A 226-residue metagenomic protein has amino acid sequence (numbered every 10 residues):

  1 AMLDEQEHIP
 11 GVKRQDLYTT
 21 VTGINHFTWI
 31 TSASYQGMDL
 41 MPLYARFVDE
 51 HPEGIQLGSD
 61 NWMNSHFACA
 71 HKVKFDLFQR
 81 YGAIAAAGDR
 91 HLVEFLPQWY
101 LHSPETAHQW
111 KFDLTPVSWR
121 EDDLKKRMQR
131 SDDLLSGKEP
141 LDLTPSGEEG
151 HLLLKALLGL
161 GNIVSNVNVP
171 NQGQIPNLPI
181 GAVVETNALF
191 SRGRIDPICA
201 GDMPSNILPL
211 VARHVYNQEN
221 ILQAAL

Functional and structural regions predicted by a protein language model:
A1-Q6: Rossmann-like NAD(P)(H) cofactor-binding subdomain of soluble oxidoreductases
H8-L226: Long, compositionally biased stretches enriched for glycine and/or charged residues
